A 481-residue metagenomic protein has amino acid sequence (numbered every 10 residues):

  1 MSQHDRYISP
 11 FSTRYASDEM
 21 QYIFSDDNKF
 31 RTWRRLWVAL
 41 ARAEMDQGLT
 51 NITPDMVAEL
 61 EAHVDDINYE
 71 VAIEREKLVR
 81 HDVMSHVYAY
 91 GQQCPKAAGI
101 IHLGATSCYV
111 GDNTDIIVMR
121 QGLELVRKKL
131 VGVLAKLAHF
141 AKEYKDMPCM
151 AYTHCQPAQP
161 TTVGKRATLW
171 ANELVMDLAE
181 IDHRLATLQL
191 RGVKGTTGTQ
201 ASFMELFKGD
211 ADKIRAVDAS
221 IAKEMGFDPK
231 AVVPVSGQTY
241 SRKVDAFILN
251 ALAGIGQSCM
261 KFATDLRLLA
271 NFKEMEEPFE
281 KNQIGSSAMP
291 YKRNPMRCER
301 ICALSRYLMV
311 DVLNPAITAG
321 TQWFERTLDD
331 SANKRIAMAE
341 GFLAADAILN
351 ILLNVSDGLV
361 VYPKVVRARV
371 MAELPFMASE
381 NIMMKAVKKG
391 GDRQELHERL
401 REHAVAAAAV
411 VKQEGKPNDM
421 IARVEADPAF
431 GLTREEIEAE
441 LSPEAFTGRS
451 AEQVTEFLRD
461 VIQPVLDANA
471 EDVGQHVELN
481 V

Functional and structural regions predicted by a protein language model:
S2-A201, F207-A222, G285-S286, M296-R300 (+3 more regions): A helix-coil-helix interface module used to build multimeric assemblies and to scaffold catalytic/cofactor sites
Q21-S25, V71-I73, Q283-A303, E325-E340 (+4 more regions): Short beta-alpha connecting loops at secondary-structure transitions that line or flank enzyme active sites
L40-A43, V126, L130-V133, L137-F140 (+14 more regions): Amphipathic alpha-helices that form helix-helix packing interfaces
K142-G164, E276-K292, E325-A332, D357-M377: Glycine-rich cofactor-pocket loops
A211-R242: Active-site-adjacent "gating/activation" loops or surface patches in catalytic cores
S241-E274, Q283-A344: A conserved active-site cap/scaffold subdomain adjacent to cofactor or substrate pockets
E276, R399-A406: Active/binding-pocket-proximal capping segment
Y307-R393, R399: Long, amphipathic alpha-helical stalk/connector segments used for oligomerization, subunit docking, or mechanical
